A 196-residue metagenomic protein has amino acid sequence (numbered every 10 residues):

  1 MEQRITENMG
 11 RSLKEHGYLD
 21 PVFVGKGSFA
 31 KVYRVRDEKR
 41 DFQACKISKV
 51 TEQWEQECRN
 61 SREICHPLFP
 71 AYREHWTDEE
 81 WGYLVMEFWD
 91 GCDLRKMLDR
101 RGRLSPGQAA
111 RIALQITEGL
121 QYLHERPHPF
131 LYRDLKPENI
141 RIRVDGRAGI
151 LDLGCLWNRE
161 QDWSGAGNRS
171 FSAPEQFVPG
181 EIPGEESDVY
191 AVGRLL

Functional and structural regions predicted by a protein language model:
P21-G27, V32: Protein kinase glycine-rich loop
A30-K31, V35-E52: ATP-binding glycine-rich loop module of kinase domains
T51-E63: AlphaC helix of the eukaryotic protein kinase fold
A71-G82: Short beta-strand micro-motifs within the conserved protein kinase catalytic domain, predominantly in the N-lobe
E118-F130: Protein kinase catalytic-loop region centered on the HRD/HxD motif
W163-Q176: Conserved activation segment of eukaryotic-like protein kinases, specifically the C-terminal portion of the activation
Q176-E185: Conserved end of the kinase activation segment
